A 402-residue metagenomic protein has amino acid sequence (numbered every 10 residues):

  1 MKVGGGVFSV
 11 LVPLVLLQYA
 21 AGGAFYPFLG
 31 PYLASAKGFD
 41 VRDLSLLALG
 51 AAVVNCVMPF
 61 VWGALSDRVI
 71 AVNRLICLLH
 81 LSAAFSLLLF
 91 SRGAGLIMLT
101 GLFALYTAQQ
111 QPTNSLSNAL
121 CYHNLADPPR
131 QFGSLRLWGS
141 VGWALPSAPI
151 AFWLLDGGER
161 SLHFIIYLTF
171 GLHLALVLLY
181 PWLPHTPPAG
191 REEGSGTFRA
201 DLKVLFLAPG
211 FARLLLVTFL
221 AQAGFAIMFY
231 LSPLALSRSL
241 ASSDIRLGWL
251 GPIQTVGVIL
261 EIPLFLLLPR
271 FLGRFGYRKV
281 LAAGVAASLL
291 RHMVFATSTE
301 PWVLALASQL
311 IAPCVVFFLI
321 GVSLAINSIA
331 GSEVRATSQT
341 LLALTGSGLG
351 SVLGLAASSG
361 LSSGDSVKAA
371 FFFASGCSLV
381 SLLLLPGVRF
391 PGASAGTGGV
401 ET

Functional and structural regions predicted by a protein language model:
M1-G5, L183-V217, T402: Juxtamembrane intracellular "pre-TM" segments in multi-pass secondary transporters
K2-A52, F211-T218, Q222-L240, R246-L250: Helix-loop boundary and gating motifs at the non-cytosolic
F39-G50, R130-W138, S161-Y167, L240-L260 (+1 more regions): Loop-to-transmembrane helix entry
V57-A71, L154-L155, P263-Y277, S362: Helix-to-loop junctions at the C-terminal end of transmembrane segments in multipass secondary transporters
R74-L88, K279-V294: Structural signature of the two symmetry-related core transmembrane helices
A104-W138: Cytoplasmic helix-loop-helix junction between adjacent transmembrane helices in 12-TM secondary transporters
H163-P181, A369-G387: Symmetry-related core transmembrane helices of the 12-TM Major Facilitator Superfamily/SLC fold
A336-G364: A late C-terminal transmembrane helix in Major Facilitator Superfamily
